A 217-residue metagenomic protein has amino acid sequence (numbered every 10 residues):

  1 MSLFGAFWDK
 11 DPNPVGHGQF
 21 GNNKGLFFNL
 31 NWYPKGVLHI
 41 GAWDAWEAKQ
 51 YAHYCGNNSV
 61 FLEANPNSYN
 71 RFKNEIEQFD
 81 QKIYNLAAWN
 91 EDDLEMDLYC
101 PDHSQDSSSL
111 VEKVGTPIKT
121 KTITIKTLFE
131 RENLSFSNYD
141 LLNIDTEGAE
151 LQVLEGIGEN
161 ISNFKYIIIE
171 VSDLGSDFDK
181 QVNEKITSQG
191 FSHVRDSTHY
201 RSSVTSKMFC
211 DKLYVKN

Functional and structural regions predicted by a protein language model:
M1-N217: Phosphate/nucleotide-binding beta-alpha loop and adjacent structural elements of enzyme active sites
